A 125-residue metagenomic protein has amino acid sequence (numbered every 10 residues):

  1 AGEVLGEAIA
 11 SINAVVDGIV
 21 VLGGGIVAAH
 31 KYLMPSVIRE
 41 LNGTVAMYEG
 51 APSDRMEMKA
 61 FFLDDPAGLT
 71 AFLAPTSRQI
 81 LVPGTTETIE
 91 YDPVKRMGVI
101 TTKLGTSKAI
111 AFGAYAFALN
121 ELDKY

Functional and structural regions predicted by a protein language model:
A1-Y125: ATP-binding/phosphotransfer module of carbohydrate and carboxylate kinases, centering on a glycine-rich
